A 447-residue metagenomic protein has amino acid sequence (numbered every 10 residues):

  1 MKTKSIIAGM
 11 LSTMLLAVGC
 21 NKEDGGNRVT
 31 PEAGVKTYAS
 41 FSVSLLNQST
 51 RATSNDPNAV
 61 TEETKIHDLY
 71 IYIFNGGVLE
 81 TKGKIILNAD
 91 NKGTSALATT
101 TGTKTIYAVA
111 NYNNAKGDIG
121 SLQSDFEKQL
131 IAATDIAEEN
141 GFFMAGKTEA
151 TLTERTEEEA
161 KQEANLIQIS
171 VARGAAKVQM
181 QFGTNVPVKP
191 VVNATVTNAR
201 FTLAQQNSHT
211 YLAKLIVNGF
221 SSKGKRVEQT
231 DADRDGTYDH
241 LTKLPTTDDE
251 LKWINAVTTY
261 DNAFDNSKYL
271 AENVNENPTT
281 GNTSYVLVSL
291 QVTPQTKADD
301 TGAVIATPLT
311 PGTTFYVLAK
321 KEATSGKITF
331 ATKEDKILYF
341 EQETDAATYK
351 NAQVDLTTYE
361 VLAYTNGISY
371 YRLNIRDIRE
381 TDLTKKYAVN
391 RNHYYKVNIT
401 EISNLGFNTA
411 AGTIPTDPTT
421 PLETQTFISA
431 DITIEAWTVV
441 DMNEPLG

Functional and structural regions predicted by a protein language model:
T3, A17, N21-R28, E63-I66 (+1 more regions): Extended assembly-interface regions of large multimeric machines
S5-G9, T13-V43, M180, N392: Bacterial Sec-dependent N-terminal signal peptides
A52-N58: Short, conserved, GDST-rich strand-edge loop motifs in beta-rich repeat architectures
N58-I119, Q181, V186-R391, E401 (+2 more regions): Tryptophan-paired
K82, A115-N165: Structured interaction patches on ligand/partner-binding surfaces of diverse proteins
G93, N165-I167: Short strand-edge motifs at loop-to-beta-strand transitions and within beta-strands of extracellular beta-rich domains
R173-A175: Extracellular, surface-exposed repeat architectures
K386-K396, S403, F407-G447: C-terminal functional modules
